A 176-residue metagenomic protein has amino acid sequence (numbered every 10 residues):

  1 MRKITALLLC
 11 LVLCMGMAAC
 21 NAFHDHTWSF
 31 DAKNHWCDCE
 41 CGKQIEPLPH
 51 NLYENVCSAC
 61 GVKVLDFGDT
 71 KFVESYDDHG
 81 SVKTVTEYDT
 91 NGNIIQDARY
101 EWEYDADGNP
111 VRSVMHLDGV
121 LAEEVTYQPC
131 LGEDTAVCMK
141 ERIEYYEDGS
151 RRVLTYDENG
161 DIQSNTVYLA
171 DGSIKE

Functional and structural regions predicted by a protein language model:
M1-H24: Gram-positive cell-envelope targeting signals
C14-G16, V114, C138: Residue-level detector of intrinsically disordered terminal segments
C20-S75, V82-K83, I95-A98, P110 (+5 more regions): Extracellular adhesion/carbohydrate-binding repeat motifs centered on closely spaced tryptophans
S75-D77, T86-D89, Y104, V114-H116 (+4 more regions): Core beta-strand residues in small-molecule sensory/regulatory alpha/beta domains
G80, G92, G108, G119-V120 (+3 more regions): Periodic glycine anchor positions in long extracellular repeat architectures
G92, Y100-W102: Short amphipathic beta-strand segments in non-cytosolic proteins
I94-Q96, K175-E176: Surface-exposed loop/edge segments in extracytoplasmic proteins
K140, E158-E176: Terminal low-complexity interaction tails
